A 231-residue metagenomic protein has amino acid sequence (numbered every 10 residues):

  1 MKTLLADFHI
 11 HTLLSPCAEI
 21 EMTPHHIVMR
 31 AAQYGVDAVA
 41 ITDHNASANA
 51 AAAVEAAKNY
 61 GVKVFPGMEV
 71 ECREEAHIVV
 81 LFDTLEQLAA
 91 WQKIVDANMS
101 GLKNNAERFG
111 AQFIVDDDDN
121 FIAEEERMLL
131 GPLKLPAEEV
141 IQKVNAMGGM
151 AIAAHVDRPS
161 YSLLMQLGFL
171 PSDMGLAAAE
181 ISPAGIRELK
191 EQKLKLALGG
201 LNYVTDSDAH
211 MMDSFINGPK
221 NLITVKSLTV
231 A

Functional and structural regions predicted by a protein language model:
M1-F8, T12, P16-R30, Y34-V36 (+4 more regions): Charged catalytic cores and adjacent phosphate/nucleic-acid-binding surfaces used for phosphate/nucleic-acid chemistry
V39: Conserved acidic
D83-E125, F169: Active-site gating loops and adjacent loop-to-helix segments of metal-dependent hydrolytic enzymes
A111-A146: Alpha-helix-centered segments that form part of catalytic cores
